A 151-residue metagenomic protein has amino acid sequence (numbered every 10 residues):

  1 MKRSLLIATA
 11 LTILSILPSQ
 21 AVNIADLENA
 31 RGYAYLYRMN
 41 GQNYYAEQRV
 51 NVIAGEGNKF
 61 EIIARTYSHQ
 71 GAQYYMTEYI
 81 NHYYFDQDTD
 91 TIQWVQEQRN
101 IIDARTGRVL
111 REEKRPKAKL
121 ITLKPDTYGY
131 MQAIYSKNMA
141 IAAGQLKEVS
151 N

Functional and structural regions predicted by a protein language model:
S4-L17: Sec-dependent N-terminal signal peptides
A21-H82, D86-N151: N-terminal secretory-pathway/extracellular module detecting exported/lumenal segments and adjacent signal-anchor/first
